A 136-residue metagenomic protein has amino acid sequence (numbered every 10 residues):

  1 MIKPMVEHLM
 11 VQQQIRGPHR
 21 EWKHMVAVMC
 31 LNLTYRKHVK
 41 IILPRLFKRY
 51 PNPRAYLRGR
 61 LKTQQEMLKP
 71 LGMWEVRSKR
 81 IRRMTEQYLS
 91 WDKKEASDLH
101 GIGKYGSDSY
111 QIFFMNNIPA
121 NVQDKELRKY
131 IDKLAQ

Functional and structural regions predicted by a protein language model:
M1-K93: N-terminal polyanion-binding entry modules of DNA glycosylases/AP lyases and select other DNA-binding proteins
M25-C30, I81-A135: Catalytic DNA-binding helix-loop module of base-excision-repair DNA glycosylases/AP lyases
